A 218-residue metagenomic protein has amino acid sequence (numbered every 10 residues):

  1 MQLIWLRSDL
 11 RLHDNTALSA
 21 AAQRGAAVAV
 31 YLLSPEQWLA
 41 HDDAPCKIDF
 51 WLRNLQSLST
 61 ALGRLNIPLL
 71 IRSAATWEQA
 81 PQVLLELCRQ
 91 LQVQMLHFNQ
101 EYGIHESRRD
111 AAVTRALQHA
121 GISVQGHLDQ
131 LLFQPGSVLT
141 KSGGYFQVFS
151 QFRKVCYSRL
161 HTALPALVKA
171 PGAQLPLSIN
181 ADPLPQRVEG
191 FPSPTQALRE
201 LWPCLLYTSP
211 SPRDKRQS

Functional and structural regions predicted by a protein language model:
M1-L164: Trp/Phe/Arg-rich N-terminal binding region typifying the photolyase-homology
I122, Y145, S150-S209: Glycine/tryptophan-enriched, flexible segments
Y207-S218: Single conserved hydrophobic/aromatic residue that forms the stacking wall/gate of nucleotide- or nucleobase-binding
